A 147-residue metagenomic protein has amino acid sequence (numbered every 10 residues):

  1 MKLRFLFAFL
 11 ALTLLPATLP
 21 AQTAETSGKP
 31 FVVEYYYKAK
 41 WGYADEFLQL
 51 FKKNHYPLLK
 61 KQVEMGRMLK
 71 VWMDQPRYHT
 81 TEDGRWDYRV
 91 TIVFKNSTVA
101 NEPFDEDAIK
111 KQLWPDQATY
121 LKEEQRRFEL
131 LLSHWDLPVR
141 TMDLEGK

Functional and structural regions predicted by a protein language model:
M1-F7: Bacterial N-terminal signal peptides that target proteins for export
F7-A17: Bacterial N-terminal signal peptides
A21-Q22: Boundary of Sec targeting at the N-terminus
T26, K61-L69, D83-R85, T91-T141: An amphipathic, aromatic/His-enriched active-site/gating alpha helix that lines ligand/cofactor pockets
S27-G42: Acidic/histidine-rich, surface-exposed loop or edge segments in extracytoplasmic proteins
W41-E46, T98-A100: Primarily extracytoplasmic ectodomains and periplasmic/lumenal surface modules that are beta-strand-rich
Y43-K70: Short amphipathic alpha-helical segments
Q75-H79: A cross-kingdom feature marking solvent-exposed beta-strand/loop segments within repeated, beta-rich binding/scaffold
